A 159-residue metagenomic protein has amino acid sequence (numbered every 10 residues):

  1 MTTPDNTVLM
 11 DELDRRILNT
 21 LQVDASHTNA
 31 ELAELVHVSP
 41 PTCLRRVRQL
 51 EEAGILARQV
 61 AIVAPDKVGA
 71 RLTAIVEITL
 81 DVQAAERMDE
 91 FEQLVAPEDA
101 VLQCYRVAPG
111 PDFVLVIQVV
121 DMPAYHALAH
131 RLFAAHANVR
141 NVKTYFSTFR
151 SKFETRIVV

Functional and structural regions predicted by a protein language model:
M1-V159: A compositional/biophysical signature of low hydrophobicity enriched in polar/charged and small residues
